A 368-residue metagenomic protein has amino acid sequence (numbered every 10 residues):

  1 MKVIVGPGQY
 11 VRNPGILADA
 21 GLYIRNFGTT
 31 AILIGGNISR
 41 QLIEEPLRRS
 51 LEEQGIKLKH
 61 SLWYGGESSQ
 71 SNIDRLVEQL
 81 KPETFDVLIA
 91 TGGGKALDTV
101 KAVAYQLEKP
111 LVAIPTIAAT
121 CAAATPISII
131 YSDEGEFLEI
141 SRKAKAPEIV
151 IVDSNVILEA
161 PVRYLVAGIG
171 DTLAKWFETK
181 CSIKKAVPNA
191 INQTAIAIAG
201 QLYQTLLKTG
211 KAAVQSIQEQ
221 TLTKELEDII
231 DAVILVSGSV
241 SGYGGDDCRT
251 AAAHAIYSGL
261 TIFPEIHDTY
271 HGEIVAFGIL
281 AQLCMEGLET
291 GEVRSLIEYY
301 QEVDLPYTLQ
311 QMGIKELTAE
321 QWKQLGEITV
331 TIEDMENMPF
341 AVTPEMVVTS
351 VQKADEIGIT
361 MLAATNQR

Functional and structural regions predicted by a protein language model:
M1-D86, L309: ATP/NTP phosphate-donor binding region
P14, G35-N37, T91-G93, I114-I117 (+4 more regions): Fold-independent oxyanion-binding glycine-rich loops and adjacent beta-strand/coil segments at enzyme active sites
L17, R40-I43, K95-A102, C121-A124 (+1 more regions): Short glycine/serine/threonine-rich phosphate/pyrophosphate-binding segments that cradle anionic phosphate groups
L80-A118: A short, small-residue-rich loop immediately preceding and capping a beta-strand
Y105-I198: A glycine/threonine-rich phosphate-anchoring loop and its flanking beta-alpha core in nucleotide/phosphate-binding
A190-Y299: Active-site segments that bind and position negatively charged phosphate/pyrophosphate groups
L288-R368: C-terminal charged capping/lid subdomain of soluble metabolic enzymes
